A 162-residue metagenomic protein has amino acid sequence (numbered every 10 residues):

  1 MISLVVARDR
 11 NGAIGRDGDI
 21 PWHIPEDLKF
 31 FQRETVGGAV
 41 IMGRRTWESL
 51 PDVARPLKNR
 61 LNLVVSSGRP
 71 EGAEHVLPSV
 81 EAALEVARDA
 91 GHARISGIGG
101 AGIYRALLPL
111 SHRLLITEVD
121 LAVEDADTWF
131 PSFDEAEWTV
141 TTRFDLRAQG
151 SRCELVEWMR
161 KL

Functional and structural regions predicted by a protein language model:
M1-L162: Enzymes that bind and transform nitrogen-containing heteroaromatic metabolites
